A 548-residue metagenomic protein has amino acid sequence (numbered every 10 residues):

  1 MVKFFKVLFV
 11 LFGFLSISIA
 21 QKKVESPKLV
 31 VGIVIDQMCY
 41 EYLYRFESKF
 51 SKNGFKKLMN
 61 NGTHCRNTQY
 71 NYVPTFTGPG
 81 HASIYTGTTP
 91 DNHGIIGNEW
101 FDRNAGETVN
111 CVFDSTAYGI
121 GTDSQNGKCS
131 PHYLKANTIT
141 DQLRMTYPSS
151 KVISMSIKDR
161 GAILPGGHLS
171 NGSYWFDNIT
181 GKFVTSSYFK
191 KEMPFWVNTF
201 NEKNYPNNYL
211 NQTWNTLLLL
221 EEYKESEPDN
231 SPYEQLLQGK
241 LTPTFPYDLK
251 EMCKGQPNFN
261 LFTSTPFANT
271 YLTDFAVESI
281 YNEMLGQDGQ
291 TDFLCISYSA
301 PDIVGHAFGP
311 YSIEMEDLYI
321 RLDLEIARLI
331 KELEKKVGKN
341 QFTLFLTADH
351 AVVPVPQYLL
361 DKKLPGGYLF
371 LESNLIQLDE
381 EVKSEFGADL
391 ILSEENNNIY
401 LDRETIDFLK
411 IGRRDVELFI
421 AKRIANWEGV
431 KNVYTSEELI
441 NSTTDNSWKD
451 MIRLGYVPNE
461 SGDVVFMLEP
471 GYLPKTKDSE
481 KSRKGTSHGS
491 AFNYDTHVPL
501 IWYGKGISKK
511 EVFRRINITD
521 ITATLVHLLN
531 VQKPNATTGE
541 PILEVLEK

Functional and structural regions predicted by a protein language model:
M1-S26: Bacterial Sec-dependent N-terminal signal peptides
P27-C39, L58, I84, L143 (+7 more regions): Beta-strand elements within well-structured catalytic alpha/beta cores of enzymes that handle phosphate/sulfate esters
Y42, F262-D288, P301-F342, L418-F419 (+1 more regions): A long, amphipathic alpha-helix that forms part of the scaffold/cap immediately adjacent to metal-dependent active
L43-N92, K151-M155: Short, structured active-site-proximal loop/turn typified by the sulfatase FGly-forming signature C/S-X-P-X-R
F50, N67, F76, N98-K128 (+8 more regions): Secreted, luminal/periplasmic, and some membrane-associated catalytic domains that remodel anionic oxygen-ester
K56, A136-M145, N396-V433, R514-E540 (+1 more regions): Non-catalytic, well-ordered alpha-helical segments in soluble enzyme domains
T89, G97-Q290, S299-H306, E428 (+2 more regions): His/Asp/Glu-rich, glycine-adjacent segments that coordinate divalent cations and/or stabilize oxyanion chemistry on
S373-I411, G485-L529, L546-K548: Substrate-binding rim/cap in mid-to-C-terminal beta-strand-loop elements of soluble/periplasmic
